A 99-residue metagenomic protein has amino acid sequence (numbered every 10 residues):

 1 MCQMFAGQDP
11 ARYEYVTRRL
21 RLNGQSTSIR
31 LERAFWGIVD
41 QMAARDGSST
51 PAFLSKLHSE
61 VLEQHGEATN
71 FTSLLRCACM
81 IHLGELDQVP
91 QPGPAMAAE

Functional and structural regions predicted by a protein language model:
M1-M4, M42, M80, M96: Detector for methionine-enriched segments
M1-R21: A detector of short terminal or domain-flanking linear segments
Q3, Q8, Q25, Q41 (+2 more regions): Residue-identity detector for glutamine
T17, R21-L74, C79: Amphipathic, hydrophobic secondary-structure cores in small proteins
R76-E99: Short, solvent-exposed charged binding patches
